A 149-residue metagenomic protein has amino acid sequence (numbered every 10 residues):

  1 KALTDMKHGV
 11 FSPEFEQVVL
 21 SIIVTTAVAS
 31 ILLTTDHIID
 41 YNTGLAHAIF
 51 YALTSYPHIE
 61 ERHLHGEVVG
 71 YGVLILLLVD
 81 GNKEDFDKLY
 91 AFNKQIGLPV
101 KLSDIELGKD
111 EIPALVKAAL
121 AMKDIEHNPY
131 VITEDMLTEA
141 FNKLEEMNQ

Functional and structural regions predicted by a protein language model:
K1-A91: Active-site segments that bind and position negatively charged phosphate/pyrophosphate groups
N82-Q149: C-terminal charged capping/lid subdomain of soluble metabolic enzymes
